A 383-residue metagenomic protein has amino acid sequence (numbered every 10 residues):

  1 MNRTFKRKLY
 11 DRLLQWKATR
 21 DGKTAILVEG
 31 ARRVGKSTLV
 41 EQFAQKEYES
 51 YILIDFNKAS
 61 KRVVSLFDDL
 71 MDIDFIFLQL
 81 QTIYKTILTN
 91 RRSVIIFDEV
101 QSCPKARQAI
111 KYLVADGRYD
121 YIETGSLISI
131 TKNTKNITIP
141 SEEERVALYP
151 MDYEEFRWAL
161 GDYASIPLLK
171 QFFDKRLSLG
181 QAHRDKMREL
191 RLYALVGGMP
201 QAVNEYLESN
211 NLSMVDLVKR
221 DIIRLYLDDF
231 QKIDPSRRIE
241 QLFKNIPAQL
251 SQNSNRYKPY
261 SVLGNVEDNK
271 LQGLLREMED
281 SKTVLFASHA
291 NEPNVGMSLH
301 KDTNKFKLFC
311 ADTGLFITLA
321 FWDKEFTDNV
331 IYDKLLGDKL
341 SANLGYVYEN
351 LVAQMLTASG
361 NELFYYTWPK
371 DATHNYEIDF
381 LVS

Functional and structural regions predicted by a protein language model:
R3-R20: Pre-Walker A adenine-sensing motif
V28: Hydrophobic anchor at the beta1->P-loop junction of P-loop NTPases
K36: Conserved lysine of the Walker
L39, F43: Hydrophobic positions on the alpha1 helix immediately C-terminal to the Walker A/P-loop
K58-R91: Short glycine-rich substrate-engagement loop in P-loop NTPases that contacts/grips substrate
I96, D120-S126, A147, F156: Structural recognition of the conserved hydrophobic beta-strand(s) that form the central parallel beta-sheet of P-loop
N133-Q252: Interdomain motor-coupling "hinge/lid" segment immediately C-terminal to the ATP-binding subdomain of NTP-driven enzymes
N204-V382: Accessory nucleic acid-recognition modules appended to NTPase machines
